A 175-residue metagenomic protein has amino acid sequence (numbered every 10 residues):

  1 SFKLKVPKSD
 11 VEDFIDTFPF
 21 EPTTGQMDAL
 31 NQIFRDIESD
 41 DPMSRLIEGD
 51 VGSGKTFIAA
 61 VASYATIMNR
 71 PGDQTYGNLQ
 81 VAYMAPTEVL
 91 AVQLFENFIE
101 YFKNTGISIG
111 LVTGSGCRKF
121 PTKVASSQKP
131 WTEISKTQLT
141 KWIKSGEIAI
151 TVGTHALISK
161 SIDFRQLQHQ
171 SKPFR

Functional and structural regions predicted by a protein language model:
S1-G52, F57-Y76, Q80: Pre-Walker A segment
E12, D16, T24-R35, A60-Y64 (+8 more regions): Solvent-exposed alpha-helical segments within well-ordered globular domains of core cellular machineries
S39-D40, A65-G77, F102-T105, K141-G146 (+1 more regions): Conserved catalytic network of the ASCE P-loop NTPase/AAA+ motor domain
A59, L94-F95, S159-R165, F174-R175: Conserved ATPase-coupling elements of RecA-like P-loop NTPase cores
G77-Y101: Conserved Walker A/P-loop ATP-binding site and its immediately adjacent core in helicase/helicase-like ATPase domains
N78-V81, S108, G146-I150, Q166-Q170 (+1 more regions): Loop/turn-to-beta-strand initiation segments
E88-A91, S115-R118, A156-S159, R175: Conserved nucleotide-binding/hydrolysis micro-motifs of P-loop NTPases
S115-T151, S159-L167: Conserved motor-coupling elements within RecA-like helicase/translocase cores
